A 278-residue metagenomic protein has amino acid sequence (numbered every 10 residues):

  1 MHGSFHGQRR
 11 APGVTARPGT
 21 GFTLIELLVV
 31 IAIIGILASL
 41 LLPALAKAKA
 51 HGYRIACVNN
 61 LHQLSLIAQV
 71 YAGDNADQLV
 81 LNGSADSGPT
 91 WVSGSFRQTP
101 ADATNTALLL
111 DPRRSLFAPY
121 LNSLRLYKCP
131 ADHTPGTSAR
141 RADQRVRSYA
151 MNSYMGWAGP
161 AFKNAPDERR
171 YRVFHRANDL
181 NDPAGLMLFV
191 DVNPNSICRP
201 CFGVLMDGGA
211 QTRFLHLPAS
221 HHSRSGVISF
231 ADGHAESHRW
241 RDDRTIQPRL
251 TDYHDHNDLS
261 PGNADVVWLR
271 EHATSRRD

Functional and structural regions predicted by a protein language model:
M1-F22: N-terminal leader/signal peptides at the extreme start of proteins
Q8-P12, K49, E236: N-terminal processing/targeting junctions
T15, V30-I31, S93, W268: N-terminal non-cleavable signal-anchor helices
P18-K49: N-terminal single-pass transmembrane signal-anchor helix
I34, A46, Y53, T106 (+1 more regions): Generic anion/oxyanion-binding catalytic loop in active/binding sites
L41, A48, G52, A68 (+1 more regions): Conserved alpha-helical elements of the SDR catalytic core
K47-L61: Aliphatic-rich helix starts adjacent to a transmembrane/signal segment
C57-D278: Short, well-structured segments within or immediately adjacent to enzyme catalytic domains that line ligand-binding
